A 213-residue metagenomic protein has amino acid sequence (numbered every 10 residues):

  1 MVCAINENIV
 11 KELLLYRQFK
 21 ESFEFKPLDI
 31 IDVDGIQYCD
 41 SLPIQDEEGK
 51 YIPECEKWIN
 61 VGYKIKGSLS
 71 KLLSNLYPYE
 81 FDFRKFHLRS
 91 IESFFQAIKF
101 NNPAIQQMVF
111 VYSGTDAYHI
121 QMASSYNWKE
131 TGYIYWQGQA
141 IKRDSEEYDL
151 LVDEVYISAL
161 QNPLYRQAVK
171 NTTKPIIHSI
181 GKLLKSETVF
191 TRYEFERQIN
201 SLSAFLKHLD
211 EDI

Functional and structural regions predicted by a protein language model:
C3-I213: Charged, low-complexity intrinsically disordered segments
